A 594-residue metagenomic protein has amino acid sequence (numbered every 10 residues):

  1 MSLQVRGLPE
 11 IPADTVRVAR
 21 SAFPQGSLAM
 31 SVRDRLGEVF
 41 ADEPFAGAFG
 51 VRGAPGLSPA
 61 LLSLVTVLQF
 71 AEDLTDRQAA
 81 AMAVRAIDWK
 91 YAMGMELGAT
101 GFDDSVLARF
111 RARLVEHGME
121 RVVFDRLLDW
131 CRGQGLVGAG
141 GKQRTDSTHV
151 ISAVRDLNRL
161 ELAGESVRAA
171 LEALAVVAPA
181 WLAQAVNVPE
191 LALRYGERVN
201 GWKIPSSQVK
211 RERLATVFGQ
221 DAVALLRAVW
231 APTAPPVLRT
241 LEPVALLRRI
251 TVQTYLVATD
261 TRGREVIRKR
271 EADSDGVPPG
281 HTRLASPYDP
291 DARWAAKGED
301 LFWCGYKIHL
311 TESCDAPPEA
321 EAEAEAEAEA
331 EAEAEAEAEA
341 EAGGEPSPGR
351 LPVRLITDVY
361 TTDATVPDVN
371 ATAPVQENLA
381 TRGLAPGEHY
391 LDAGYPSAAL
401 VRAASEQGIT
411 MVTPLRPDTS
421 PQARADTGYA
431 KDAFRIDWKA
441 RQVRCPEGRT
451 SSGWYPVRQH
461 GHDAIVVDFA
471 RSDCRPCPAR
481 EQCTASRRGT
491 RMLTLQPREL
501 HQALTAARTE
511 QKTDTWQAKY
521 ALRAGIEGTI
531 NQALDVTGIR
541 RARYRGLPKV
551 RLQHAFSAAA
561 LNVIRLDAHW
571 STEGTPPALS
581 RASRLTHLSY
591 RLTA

Functional and structural regions predicted by a protein language model:
M1-V51: Basic, low-complexity segments
Q25, A54-L57, E299-D300: Short secondary-structure boundary/capping segments within folded domains
R33, V65, I530: Generic structural marker for isolated residues within well-ordered, non-membrane alpha-helices of soluble domains
L36-E43, E72, K307, T311-D315: Function-dense linear segments that define catalytic or interfacial modules in macromolecule-processing proteins
V39-E43, A86, K90, V536: A short secondary-structure junction motif
F45, A86-D88, T509-D514: Short, hydrophobic/aliphatic alpha-helical segments
G47-S63, V67-A139: Basic, low-complexity intrinsically disordered segments
Q78, A99-T100, A108-A594: Anion-binding and metal-coordination hotspots
